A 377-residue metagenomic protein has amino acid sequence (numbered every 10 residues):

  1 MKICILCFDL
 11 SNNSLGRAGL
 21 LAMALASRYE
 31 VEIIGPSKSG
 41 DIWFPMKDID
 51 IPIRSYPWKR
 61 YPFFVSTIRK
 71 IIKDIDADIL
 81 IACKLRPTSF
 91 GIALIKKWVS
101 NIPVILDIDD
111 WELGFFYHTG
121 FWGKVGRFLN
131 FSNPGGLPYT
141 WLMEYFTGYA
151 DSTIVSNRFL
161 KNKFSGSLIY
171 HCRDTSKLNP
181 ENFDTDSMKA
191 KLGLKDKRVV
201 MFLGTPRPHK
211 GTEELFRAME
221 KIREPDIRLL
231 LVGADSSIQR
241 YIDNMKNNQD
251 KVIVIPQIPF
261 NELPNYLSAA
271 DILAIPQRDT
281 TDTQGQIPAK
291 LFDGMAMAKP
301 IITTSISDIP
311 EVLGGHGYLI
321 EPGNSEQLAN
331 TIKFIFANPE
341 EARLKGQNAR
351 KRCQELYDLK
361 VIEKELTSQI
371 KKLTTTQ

Functional and structural regions predicted by a protein language model:
M1-K47, I75, I102, S152-I154 (+1 more regions): N-terminal subdomain of nucleotide-sugar transferases
C4-L6, L194-K210, F216-E220, L229-L230: Conserved donor-binding/catalytic core segment of Leloir-type glycosyltransferases
N13, K210, P259-Y266, D271-A296 (+1 more regions): Nucleotide-sugar-dependent
P36-S39, L203, R228-Y241, P256: Glycosyltransferase donor-sugar binding loop
F159, C172: Carbohydrate-associated surface elements
A190, F334, E341-L356, I362: A short, well-ordered alpha-helix in the C-terminal region of glycosyltransferases
R240-P264: Nucleotide-activated donor-binding/catalytic signature segment of Leloir-type glycosyltransferases, i.e., the conserved
G315-S325, F334-E340: Conserved acidic donor-binding segment of nucleotide-sugar-dependent glycosyltransferases
